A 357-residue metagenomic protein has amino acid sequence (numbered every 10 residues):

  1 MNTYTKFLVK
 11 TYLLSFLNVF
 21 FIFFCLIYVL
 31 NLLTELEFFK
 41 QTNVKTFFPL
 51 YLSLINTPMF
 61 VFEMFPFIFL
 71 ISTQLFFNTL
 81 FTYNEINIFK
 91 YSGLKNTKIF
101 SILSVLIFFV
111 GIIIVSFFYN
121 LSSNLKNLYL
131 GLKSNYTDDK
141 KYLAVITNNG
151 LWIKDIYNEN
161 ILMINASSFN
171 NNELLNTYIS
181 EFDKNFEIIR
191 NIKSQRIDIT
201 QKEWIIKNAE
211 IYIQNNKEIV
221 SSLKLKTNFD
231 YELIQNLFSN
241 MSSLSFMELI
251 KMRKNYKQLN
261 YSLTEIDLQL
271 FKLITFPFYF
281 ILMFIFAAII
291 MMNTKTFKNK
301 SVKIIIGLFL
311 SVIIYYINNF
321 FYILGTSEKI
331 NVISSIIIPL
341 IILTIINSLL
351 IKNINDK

Functional and structural regions predicted by a protein language model:
M1-I156, Y231-K357: Transmembrane alpha-helices
I153-T200, I205-A209: Structural signature for solvent-exposed beta-strand/loop edge elements and short helix-capping sites, enriched
D183, R196, N216, S221-L223 (+3 more regions): General N-terminal targeting signals
I205-I213, N236-S243: Short, surface-exposed secondary-structure junctions/capping segments
E210, S221-K224, S245-M247: Mature-chain termini and adjacent capping regions
E210-V220, E328: An acidic-aromatic
